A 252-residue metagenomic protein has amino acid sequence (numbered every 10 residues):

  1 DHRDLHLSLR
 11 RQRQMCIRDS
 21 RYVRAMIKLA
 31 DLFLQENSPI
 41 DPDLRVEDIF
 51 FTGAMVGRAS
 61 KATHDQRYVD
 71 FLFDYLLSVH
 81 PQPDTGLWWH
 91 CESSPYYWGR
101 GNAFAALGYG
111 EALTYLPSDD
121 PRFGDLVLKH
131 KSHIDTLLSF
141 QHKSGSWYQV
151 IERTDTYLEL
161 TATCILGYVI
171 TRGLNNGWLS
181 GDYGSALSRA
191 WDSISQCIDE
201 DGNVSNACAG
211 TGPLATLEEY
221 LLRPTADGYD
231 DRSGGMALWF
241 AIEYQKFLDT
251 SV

Functional and structural regions predicted by a protein language model:
D1-R13, I17-D19: Single conserved hydrophobic/aromatic residue that forms the stacking wall/gate of nucleotide- or nucleobase-binding
R11, N37-I49, W89-L107, S118 (+5 more regions): Solvent-exposed loop and edge beta-strand segments that line ligand/cofactor-binding and catalytic clefts
R11-Q14, Y22, R153, Y157-L158 (+1 more regions): CBM-like carbohydrate-recognition segments
Q14, R18-K28, R58-F73, L113-K131 (+3 more regions): Structural helix-adjacent loops and short alpha-helical linkers that scaffold large soluble proteins
V23-D41, Q66-W89, V127-G145, A186-N203: Long, well-ordered core segments of solenoidal/helical folds
L29, D48-F51, M55, Y75 (+7 more regions): Amphipathic, well-ordered alpha-helical segments in soluble domains
P39-D43, F50-Q66, D74, S78 (+4 more regions): Active-site lining segments of carbohydrate-active enzymes
F104, G108-E111, R122-S139, S146 (+2 more regions): Non-catalytic alpha-helical scaffold/packing segments enriched in small hydrophobic residues
